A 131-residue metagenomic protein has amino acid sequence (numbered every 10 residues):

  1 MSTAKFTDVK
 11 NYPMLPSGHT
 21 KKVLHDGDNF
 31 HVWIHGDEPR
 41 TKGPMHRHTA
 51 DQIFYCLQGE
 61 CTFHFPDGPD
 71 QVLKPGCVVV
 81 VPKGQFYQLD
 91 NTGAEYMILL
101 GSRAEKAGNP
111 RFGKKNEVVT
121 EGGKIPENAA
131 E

Functional and structural regions predicted by a protein language model:
M1-I34, K114-E131: A short, N-terminal "cap"/entry segment at the start of jelly-roll beta-barrel domains of the cupin/DSBH fold
K21, V32-W33, F63, L89 (+1 more regions): Short hydrophobic/aromatic-rich beta-strand segments that constitute the beta-sheet cores of beta-sandwich/beta-barrel
D28-N29, G68, A94-E95: Short strand-connecting beta-turns/loops that link adjacent beta-strands
W33-H48: Conserved short histidine dyad/triad with adjacent acidic residue
K42-P44, G59-H64: Short beta-strand segments in beta-sandwich/barrel cores
A50-C61: Glycine- and acidic-residue-biased ligand/ion/polar-headgroup-sensing regions
D67-K83: Short acidic-glycine-tyrosine-enriched beta hairpin
P75, K83-N109: Ligand-binding loop in jelly-roll beta-barrel domains
